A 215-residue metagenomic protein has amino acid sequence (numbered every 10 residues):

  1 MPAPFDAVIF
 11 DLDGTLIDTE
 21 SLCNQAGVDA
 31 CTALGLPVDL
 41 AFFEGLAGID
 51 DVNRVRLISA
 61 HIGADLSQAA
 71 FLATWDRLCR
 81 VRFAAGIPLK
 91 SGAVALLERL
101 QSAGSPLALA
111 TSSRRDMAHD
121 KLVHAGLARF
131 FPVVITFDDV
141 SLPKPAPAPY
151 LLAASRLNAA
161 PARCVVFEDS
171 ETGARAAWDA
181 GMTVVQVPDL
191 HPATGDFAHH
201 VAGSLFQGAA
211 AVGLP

Functional and structural regions predicted by a protein language model:
M1-D6, E98-Q101, R114-P215: Asp-based, Mg2+/Mn2+-dependent phosphohydrolase catalytic module
M1-E44: Active-site neighborhood of HAD-like aspartate-dependent phosphohydrolases
T15, T111-S113: Conserved phosphate-coupling serine/threonine residues in phosphotransfer and NTP-handling enzymes
L16, L89, L107, L142 (+1 more regions): Conserved SAM-binding loop
A30-C31, D50-D65, K121, A154: Helix-loop "lid/cap" segments that line or gate small-molecule binding pockets
L36-V38, A64, L127, N158-A159: Helix N-cap/coil-helix junction residues
P37, P106, T183: Residue-level detector of anion-binding/catalytic polar loops
L57-A95, A103: Metal-dependent phosphoesterase signature
